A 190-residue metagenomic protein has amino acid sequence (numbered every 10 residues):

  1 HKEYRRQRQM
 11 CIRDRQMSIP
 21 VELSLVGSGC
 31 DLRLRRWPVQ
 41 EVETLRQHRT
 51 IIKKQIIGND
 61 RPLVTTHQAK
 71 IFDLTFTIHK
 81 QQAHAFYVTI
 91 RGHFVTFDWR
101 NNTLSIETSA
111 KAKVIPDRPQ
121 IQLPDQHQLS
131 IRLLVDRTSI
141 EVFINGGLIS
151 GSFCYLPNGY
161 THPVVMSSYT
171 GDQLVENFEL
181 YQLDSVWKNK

Functional and structural regions predicted by a protein language model:
H1-I12: Single conserved hydrophobic/aromatic residue that forms the stacking wall/gate of nucleotide- or nucleobase-binding
Q16-L25: Beta-propeller blade signature
K54-K113: Secretory/extracellular carbohydrate-interaction modules and structurally similar beta-sandwich "look-alikes"
D60-T66, R118-P124, F153: Beta-strand-rich interaction surfaces with strong enrichment in secreted/lumenal proteins
L74-F76, H127-I144: Short tryptophan-centered beta-strand motifs in secreted/extracellular beta-sheet-rich domains of glycan-recognition
S105-A110, D117, L134, I140-T170: Active-site pocket scaffolds in enzymes
A110-S130: Short, aromatic/His-centered strand-loop micro-motif at the edge of beta-sheets
G159-K190: Ligand-recognition surfaces built from glycine- and aromatic
